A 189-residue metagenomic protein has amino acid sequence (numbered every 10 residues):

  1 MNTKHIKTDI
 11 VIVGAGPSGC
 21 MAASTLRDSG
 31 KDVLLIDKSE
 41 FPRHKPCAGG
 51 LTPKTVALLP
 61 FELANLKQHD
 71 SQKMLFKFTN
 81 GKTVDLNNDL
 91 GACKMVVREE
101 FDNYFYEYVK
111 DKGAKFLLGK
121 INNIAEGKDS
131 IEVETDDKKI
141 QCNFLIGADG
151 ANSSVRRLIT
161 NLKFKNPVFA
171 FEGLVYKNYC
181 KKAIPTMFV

Functional and structural regions predicted by a protein language model:
M1-K7: A short, basic/flexible loop-to-alpha-helix module at the beginning of a structural domain
H5, K82-D85, D137-K139: Short, mixed charged/polar active-site loops that provide acid/base catalysis or chelate metal/phosphate cofactors
I6, H69-Q72, G127-D129, F169: Short, basic and Ser/Thr-rich N-terminal targeting/leader segments
K7-D9, L118-G119: Phosphate-coordination loops involved in phosphoryl transfer and adenosine-cofactor binding
V11, A15, S24-P46: Glycine-rich FAD pyrophosphate-binding loop
A15, T25, S29, Y108-V189: Predominantly flavin-linked oxidoreductase catalytic cores and closely associated redox partners
G19-C20: N-terminal Rossmann-fold NAD(P) dinucleotide-binding loop
G50-Y104: A conserved beta-strand/loop capping segment in the N-terminal third of enzymes that catalyze redox or closely related
